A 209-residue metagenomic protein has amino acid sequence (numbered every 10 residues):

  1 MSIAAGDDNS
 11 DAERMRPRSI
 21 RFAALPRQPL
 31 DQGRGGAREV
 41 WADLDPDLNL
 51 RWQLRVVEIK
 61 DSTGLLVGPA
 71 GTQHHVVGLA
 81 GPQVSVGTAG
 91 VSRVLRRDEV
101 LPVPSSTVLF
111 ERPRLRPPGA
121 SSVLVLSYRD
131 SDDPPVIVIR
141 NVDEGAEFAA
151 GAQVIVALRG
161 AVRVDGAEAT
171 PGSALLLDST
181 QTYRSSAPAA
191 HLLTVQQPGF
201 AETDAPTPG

Functional and structural regions predicted by a protein language model:
M1-G209: Jelly-roll (double-stranded beta-helix
